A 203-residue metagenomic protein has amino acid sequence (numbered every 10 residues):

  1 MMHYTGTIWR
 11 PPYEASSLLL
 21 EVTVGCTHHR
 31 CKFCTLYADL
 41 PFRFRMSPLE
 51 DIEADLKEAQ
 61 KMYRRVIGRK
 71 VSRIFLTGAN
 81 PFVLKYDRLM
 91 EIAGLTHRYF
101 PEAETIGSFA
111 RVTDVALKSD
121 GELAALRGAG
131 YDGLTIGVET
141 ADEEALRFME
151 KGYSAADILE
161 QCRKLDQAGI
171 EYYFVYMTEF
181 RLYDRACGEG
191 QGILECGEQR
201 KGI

Functional and structural regions predicted by a protein language model:
T5-A54, E58: Canonical Radical SAM [4Fe-4S] cluster-binding loop centered on the CxxxCxxC motif and its immediate flanking residues
F44-S47, K85-D87, R147-E150, D184-E189: Short, solvent-exposed loop/turn segments at secondary-structure boundaries
I52, L89, S119, I158 (+1 more regions): Aromatic/hydrophobic pocket-lining residues that form the small-molecule binding cavity in soluble enzyme cores
K61-E160, D166-Q167: Conserved SAM/AdoMet-binding glycine-rich loop
M90-L95, R185-G202: Short, electropositive alpha-helical surface patch
T113, G137, A141-R147, L165-E195: Conserved strand-turn element in the central/C-terminal portion of the radical SAM core barrel that lines
L126, L165, G197-I203: Generic structural signal for hydrophobic
